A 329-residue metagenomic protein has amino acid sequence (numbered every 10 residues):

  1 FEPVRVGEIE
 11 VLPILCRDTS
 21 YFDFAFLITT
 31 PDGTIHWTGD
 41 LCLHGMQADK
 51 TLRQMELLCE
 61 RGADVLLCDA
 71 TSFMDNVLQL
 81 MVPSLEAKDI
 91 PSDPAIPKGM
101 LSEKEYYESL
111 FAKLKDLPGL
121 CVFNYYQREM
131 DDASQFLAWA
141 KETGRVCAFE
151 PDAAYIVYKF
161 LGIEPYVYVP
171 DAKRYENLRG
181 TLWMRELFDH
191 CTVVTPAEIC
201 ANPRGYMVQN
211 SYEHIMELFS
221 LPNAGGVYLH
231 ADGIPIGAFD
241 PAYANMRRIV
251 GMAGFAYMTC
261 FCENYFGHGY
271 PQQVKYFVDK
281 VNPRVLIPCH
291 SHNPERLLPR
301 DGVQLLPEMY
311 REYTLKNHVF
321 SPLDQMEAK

Functional and structural regions predicted by a protein language model:
F1, L41-C42, P151-A154, A172-R174 (+2 more regions): Short, acidic/turn-prone active-site loops that include or flank metal/cofactor- and phosphate-binding residues
F1-D131, Q135, E142: His/Asp/Glu-rich metal-coordinating catalytic cores of metallo-dependent phosphodiesterases/hydrolases acting on
F1-E2, L12-I14, A148, A256-C260 (+1 more regions): General small-molecule cofactor/ligand-binding pocket signal
C68-V77, D152-R174, C260-Q272: Short connector loops at secondary-structure junctions
D75-N76, D131, A154-K159, I236-F239 (+1 more regions): Short, charged/polar "capping" segments at the starts of alpha-helices and the immediately preceding loops
S84-L85, E164-Y168, Q304-L305: Short, hinge-like loop/turn segments at secondary-structure boundaries
I90-N223, L229, C289: Hard-cation-handling environments
A138, E142, R179-K329: C-terminal regulatory/interaction regions
